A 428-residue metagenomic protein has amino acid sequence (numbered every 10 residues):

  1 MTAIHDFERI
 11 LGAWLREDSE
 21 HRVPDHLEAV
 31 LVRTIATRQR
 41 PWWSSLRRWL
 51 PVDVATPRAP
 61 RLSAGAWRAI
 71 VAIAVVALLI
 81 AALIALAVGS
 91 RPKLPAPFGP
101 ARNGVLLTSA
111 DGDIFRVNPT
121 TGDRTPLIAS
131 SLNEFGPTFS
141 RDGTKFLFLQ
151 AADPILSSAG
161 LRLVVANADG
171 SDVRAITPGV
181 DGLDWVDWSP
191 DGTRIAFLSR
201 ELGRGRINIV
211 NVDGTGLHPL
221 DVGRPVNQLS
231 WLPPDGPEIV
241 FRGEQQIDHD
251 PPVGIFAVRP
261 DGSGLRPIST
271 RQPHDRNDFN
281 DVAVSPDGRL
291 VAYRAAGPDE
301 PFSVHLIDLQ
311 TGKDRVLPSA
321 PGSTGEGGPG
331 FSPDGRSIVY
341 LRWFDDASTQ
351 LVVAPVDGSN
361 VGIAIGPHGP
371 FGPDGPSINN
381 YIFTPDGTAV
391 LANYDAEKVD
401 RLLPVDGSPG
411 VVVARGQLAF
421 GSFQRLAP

Functional and structural regions predicted by a protein language model:
M1-V54: Disordered, charged N-terminal biogenesis/targeting segments of membrane/secreted proteins
F7, I35-A36, P60, D181 (+1 more regions): Intrinsically disordered, low-complexity regions enriched in Ser/Pro/Gly/Gln/His and often acidic
G12-W14, A66-V75, L79-P428: Sequence signature of WD/YWTD-type beta-propeller architectures
R40-V75: N-terminal export and membrane-targeting signals
